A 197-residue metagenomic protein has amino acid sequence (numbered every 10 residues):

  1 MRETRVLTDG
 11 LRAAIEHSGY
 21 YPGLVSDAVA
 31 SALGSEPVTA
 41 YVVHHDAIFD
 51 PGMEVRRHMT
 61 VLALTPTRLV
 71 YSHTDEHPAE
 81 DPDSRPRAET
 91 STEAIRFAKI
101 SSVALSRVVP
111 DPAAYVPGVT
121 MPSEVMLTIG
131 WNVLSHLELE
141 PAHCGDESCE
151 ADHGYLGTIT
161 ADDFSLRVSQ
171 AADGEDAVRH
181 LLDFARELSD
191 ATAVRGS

Functional and structural regions predicted by a protein language model:
M1-R68, S72-D81: Anionic N-terminal interaction surfaces
R2-T4, P78-S197: Acidic, Ser/Thr- and proline-rich intrinsically disordered linker/docking segments of eukaryotic scaffolds
